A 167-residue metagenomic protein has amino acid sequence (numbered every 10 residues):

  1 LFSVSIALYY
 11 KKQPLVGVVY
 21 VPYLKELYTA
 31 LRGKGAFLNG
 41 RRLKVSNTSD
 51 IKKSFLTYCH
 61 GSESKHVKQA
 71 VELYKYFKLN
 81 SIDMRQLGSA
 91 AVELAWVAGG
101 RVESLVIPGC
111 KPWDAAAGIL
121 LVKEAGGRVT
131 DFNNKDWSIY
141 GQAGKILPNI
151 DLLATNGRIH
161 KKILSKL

Functional and structural regions predicted by a protein language model:
L1-F37: DPxDG-like acidic metal-binding loop motif
Y9-K12, T29, N47-I51, G144-L147: Solvent-exposed alpha-helices and their adjacent loops that cap or buttress functional pockets in soluble metabolic
L15, L43-V45, W137: Short, isolated positions in well-ordered beta-strands
L15, S54, E103: Conserved acidic residues
G17, M84-R85, L105: Hydrophobic residues within beta-strands of alpha/beta enzymes
L43-V67, F77-L87: Short loop->beta-strand "edge-of-pocket" segments that line small-molecule binding or catalytic clefts across diverse
E72-L79, V92-L167: Oxyanion/phosphate-interacting regions
